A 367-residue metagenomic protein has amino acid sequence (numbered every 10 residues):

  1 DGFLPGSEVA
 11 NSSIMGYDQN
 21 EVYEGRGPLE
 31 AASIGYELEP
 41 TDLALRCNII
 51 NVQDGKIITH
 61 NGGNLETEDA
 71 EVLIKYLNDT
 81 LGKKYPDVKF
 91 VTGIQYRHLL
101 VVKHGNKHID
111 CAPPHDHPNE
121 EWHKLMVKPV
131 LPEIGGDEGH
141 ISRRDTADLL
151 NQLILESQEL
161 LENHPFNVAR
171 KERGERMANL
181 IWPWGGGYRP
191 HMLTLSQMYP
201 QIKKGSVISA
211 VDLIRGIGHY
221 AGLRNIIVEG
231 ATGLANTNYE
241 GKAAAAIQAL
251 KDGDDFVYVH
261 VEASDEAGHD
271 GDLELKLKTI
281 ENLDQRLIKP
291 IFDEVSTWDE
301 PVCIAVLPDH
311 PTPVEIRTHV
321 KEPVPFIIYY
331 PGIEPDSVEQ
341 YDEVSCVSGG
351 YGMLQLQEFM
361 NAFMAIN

Functional and structural regions predicted by a protein language model:
D1-D87, V101, T318-K321, P325-I328 (+1 more regions): Active-site nucleophile/metal-coordination loop of metallo-enzymes that catalyze phosphate/sulfate and related
S33-L161: A contiguous, mid-domain pocket- or channel-lining segment that forms the substrate-recognition surface
G55-T59, V102-P132, A221, A243-F292: Active-site His/acidic residue clusters
K84-V91, H164-A178, V228, F256-V257 (+1 more regions): Flexible, glycine/charged-enriched surface loops at secondary-structure junctions
P129-K204: Loop-centered beta-sheet repeat module
P183, Y188-L275, T279: Anion-binding catalytic surfaces of enzymes that hydrolyze or transfer phosphate/sulfate esters
E229, H260-A263, D272, D284 (+4 more regions): Active-site proximal loops enriched in glycine and acidic residues that flank catalytic Cys/His/Asp and coordinate
I280-E322: Metal-dependent active-site segment of extracytoplasmic phospho-/sulfohydrolases and closely related
